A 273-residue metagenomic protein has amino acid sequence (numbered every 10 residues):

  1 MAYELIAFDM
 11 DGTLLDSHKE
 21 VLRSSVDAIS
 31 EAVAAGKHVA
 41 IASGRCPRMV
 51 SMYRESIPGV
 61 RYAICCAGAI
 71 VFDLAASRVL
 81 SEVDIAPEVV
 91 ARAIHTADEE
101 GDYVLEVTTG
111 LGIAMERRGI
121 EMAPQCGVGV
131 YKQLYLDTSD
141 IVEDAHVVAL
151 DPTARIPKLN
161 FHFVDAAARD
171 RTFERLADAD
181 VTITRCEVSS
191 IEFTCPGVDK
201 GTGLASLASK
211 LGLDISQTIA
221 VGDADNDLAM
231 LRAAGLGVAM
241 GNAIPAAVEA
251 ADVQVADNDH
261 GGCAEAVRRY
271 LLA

Functional and structural regions predicted by a protein language model:
M1-L5, V21-L22, E192-A273: Mg2+-dependent phosphoryl-transfer enzymes with acidic/Ser/Thr/Gly-rich catalytic loops
Y3-H18: Asp-based phosphoryl-transfer active-site loop
K19-K37, E82-V89, I141-A145, G197-S209 (+2 more regions): Short, acidic loop-to-helix structural element flanking the phosphoryl-transfer center in phosphate-processing enzymes
E20-V128: Active-site phosphate-binding/coordination module
A32, S43, A67, L159 (+3 more regions): Residue-level signal for inorganic ion chemistry
G36-A40, G59-R61, K158, S216-Q217 (+2 more regions): Short active-site oxyanion
S56-G59, C66-A67, A75, A177-A179 (+2 more regions): Short, structured coil segments at secondary-structure junctions
T96, E100-V104, T108-V221, D225: Conserved acidic, metal-coordinating active-site core of Asp-based, Mg2+-dependent phosphoryl-transfer enzymes
